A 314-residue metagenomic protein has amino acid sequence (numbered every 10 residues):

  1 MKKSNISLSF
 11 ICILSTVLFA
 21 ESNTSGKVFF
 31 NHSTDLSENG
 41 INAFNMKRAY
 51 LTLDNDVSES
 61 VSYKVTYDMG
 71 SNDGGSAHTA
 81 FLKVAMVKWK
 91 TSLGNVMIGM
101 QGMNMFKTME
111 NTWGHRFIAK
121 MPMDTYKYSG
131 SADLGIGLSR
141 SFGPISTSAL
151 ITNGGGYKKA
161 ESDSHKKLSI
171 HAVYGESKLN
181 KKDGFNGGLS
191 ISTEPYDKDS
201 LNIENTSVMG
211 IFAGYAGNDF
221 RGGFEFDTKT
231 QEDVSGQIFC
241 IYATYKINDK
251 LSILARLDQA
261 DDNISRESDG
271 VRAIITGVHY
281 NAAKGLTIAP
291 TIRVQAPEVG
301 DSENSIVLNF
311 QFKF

Functional and structural regions predicted by a protein language model:
M1-E21: Cleavable N-terminal export/targeting peptides
E21-G156, S164-S169, V173-N180, F239-Y245 (+1 more regions): Outer membrane beta-barrel
N23-K27, S62-K64, N95-M97, S146-S148 (+8 more regions): Residue-level detector of the transmembrane beta-barrel scaffold of outer-membrane proteins
H32-E38, S71-G75, N104-T108, G155-K159 (+6 more regions): Gram-negative outer-membrane beta-barrel proteins
N39-N45, G74-L82, Y126-G130, K159-K166 (+4 more regions): Replace "Gram-negative outer membrane beta-barrel proteins" with "bacterial and organellar outer membrane beta-barrel
I170-A172, Y280, S302-F314: Outer-membrane beta-barrel "beta-signal"
V173-I264, R272-A273: Detector for outer-membrane/organellar transmembrane beta-barrel domains, recognizing the amphipathic beta-strand
